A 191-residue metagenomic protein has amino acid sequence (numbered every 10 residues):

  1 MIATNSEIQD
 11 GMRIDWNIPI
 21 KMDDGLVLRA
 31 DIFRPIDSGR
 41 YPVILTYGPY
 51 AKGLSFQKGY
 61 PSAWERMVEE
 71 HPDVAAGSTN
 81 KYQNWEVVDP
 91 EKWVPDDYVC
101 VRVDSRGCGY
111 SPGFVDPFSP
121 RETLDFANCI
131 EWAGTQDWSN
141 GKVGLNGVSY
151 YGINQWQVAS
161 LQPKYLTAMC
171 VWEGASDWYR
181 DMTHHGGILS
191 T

Functional and structural regions predicted by a protein language model:
I2-G39, V43: N-terminal cap/lid segment of alpha/beta-hydrolase-fold proteins
L26, V43-T46, V94-V101: A fold-wide structural signal in alpha/beta-hydrolase
R40-P49, G144: Short beta-strand element of the alpha/beta-hydrolase
A51, S105-G109, A175-S176: Alpha/beta-hydrolase active-site loop signature
K58, W64-E69, R121, N146 (+1 more regions): A catalytic-pocket lid/entrance helix-loop region that shapes and gates access to the active site across common
V74, P90-Y110: Conserved alpha/beta-hydrolase
N84-E86, P95, P117-D137: Alpha/beta-hydrolase active-site loop
D137-Y150: Alpha/beta-hydrolase fold nucleophile elbow
